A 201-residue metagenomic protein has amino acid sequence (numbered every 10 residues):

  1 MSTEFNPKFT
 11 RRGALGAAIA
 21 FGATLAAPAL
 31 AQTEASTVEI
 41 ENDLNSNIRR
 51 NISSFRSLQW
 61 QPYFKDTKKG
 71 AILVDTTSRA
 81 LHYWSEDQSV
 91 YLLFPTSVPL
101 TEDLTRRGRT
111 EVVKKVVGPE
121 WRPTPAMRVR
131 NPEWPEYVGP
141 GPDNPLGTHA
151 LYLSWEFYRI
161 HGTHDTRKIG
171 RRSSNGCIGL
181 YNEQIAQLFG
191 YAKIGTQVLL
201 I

Functional and structural regions predicted by a protein language model:
M1-F9, G13, A17-A27: N-terminal secretory signal peptides
F5-N6, I72, G176: Short N-terminal micro-motifs specific to bacterial/archaeal maturation and metal-cluster initiation sites
A29-T33: Boundary at the C-terminal end of the N-terminal hydrophobic targeting segment
E34-P125, P140, H149: Cell wall/extracellular polymer interaction/catalysis modules
A35, T67, D103-G108, E120-I201: Exported/periplasmic cell-wall-interacting domains
